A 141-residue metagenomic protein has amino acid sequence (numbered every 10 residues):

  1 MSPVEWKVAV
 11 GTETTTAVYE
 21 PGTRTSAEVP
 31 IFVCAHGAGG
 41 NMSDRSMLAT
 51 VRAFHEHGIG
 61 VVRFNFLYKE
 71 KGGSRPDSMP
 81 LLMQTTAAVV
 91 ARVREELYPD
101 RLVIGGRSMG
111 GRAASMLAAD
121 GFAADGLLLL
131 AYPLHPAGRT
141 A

Functional and structural regions predicted by a protein language model:
M1-S2: Basic/polar N-terminal segments that are highly enriched at the extreme N-terminus, encompassing both cleavable
E5-R101: Serine-hydrolase catalytic machinery in alpha/beta-hydrolase-like enzymes
T86-A141: Primarily recognizes the serine-hydrolase "nucleophile elbow" in alpha/beta-hydrolase and SGNH/GDSL folds
